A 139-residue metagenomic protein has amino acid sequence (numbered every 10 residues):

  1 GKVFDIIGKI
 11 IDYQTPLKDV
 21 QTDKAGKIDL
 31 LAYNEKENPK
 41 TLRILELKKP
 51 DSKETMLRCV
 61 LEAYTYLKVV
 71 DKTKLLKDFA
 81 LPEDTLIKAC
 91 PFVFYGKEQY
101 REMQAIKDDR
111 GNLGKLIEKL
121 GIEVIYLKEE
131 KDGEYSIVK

Functional and structural regions predicted by a protein language model:
G1-K139: Charged, terminal alpha-helix-loop-beta segments that serve as non-catalytic nucleic-acid engagement and/or assembly
